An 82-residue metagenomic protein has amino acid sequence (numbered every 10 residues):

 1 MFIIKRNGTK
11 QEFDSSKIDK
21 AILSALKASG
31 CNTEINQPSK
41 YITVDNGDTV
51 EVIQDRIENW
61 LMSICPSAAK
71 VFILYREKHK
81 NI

Functional and structural regions predicted by a protein language model:
M1-I82: Long, C-terminal-biased catalytic regions of enzyme "large/alpha" subunits
